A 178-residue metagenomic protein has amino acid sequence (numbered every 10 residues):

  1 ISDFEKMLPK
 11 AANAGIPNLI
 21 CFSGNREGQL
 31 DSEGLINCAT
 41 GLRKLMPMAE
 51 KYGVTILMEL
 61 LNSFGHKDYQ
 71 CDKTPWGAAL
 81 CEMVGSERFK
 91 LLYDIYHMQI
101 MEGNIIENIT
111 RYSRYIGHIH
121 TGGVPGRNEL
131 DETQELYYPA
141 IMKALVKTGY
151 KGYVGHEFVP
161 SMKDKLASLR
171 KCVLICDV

Functional and structural regions predicted by a protein language model:
I1-K90, I100: Active-site acidic/histidine proton-transfer and metal-coordination neighborhood in alpha/beta enzyme cores
G15, T55, C71-Y93, H97-V178: Histidine-acidic metal/acid-base catalytic patches
